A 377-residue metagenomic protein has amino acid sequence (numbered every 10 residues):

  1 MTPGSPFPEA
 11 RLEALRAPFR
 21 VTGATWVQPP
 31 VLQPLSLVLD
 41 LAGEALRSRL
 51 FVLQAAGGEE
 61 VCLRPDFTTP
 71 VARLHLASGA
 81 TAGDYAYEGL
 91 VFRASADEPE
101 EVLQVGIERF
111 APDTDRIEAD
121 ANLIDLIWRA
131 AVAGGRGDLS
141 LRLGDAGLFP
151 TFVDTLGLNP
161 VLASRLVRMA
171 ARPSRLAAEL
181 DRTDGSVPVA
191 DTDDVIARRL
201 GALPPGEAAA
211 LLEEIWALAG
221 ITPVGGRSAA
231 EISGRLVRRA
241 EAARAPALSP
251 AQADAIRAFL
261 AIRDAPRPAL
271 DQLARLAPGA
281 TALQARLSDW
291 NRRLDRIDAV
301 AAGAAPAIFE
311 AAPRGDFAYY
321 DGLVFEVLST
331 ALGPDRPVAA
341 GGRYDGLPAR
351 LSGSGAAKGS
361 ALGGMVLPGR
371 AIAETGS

Functional and structural regions predicted by a protein language model:
G4-V27, P34, D66-G79, Y85-R136 (+1 more regions): Positively charged, Gly/Ser-enriched RNA/tRNA-binding surfaces
P29-S48, G144-T155, P313-D321: Beta-rich nucleic-acid/ligand-interaction surfaces
V31-V61, A86-G89, E98-E100: Polyanion/phosphate-binding surface patch
S48-G57, G157-V189: Acidic, His- and aromatic-enriched active-site or binding-groove loops in soluble protein domains that engage sugars
V61-G79, R175-A190: Electropositive, surface-exposed helix/loop patches at the edges of structured domains that serve as adaptable
Q104-A177: Internal, well-ordered domain-core segments that constitute the primary functional module of diverse proteins
G134, S140-L143, L166-A170, D181-R198 (+1 more regions): Hydrophobic alpha-helical bundle cores within soluble ligand-binding/oligomerization subdomains
